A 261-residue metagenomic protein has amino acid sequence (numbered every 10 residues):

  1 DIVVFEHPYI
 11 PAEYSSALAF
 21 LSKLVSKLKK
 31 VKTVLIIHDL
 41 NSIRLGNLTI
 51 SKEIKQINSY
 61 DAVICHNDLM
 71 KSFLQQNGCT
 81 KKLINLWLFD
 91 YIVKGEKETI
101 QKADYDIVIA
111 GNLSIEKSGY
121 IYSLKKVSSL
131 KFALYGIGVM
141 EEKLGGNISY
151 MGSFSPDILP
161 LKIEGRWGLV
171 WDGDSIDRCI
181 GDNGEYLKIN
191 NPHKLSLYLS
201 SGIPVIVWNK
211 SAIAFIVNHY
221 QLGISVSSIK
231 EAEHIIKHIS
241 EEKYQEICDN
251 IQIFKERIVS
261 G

Functional and structural regions predicted by a protein language model:
D1-L74: Extended catalytic core of nucleotide-activated donor transferases of GT-like folds
H7-P8, I37-L40, D68, L86-D90 (+3 more regions): Histidine-centered beta-alpha loop that forms part of the nucleotide-sugar donor binding/catalytic region in diverse
D61-Q75, C79-G95: Donor nucleotide-sugar binding/catalytic pocket of nucleotide-sugar-dependent glycosyltransferases
C65, V207-W208, V226: Short beta-strand scaffold positions
Y91-E164: Conserved catalytic-core segment of nucleotide-activated headgroup transferases in glycan assembly
I163-S201, V207-F215: Nucleotide-sugar-dependent
Y220-V226: A short acidic/histidine/glycine-rich donor-binding loop in glycosyltransferase catalytic cores
S227-H234, S240-G261: A charged, aromatic-enriched C-terminal amphipathic alpha-helix characteristic of glycosyltransferases across folds
